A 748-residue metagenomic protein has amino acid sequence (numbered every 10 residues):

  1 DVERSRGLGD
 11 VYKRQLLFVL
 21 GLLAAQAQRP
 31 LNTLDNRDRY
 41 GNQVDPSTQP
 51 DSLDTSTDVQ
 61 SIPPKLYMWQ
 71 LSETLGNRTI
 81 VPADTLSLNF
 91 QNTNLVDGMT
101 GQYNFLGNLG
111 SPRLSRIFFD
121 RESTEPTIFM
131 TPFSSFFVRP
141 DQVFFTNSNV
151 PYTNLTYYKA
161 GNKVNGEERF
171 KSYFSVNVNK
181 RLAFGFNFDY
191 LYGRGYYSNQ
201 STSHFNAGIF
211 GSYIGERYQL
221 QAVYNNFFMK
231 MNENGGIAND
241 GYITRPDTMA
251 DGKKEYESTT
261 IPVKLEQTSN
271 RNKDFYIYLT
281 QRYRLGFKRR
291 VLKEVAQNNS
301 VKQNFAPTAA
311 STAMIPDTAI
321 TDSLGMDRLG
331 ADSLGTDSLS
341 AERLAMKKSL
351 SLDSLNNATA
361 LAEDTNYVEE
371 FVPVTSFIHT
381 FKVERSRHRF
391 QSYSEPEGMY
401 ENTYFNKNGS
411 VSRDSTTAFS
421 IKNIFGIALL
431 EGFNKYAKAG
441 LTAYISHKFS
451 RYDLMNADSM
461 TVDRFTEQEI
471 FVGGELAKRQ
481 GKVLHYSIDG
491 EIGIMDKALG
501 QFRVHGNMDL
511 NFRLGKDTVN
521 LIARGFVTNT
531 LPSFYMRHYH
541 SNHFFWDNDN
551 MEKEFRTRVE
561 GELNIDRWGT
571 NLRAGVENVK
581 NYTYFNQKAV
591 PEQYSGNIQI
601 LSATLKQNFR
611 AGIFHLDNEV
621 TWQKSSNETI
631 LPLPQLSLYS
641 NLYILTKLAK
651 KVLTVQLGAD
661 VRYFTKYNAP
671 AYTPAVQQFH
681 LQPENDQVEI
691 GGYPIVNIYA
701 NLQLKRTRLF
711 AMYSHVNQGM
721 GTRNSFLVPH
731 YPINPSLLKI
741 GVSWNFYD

Functional and structural regions predicted by a protein language model:
D1-Q15: Single conserved hydrophobic/aromatic residue that forms the stacking wall/gate of nucleotide- or nucleobase-binding
V11, V164, A498-L499: Loop/helix-junction capping segments adjacent to catalytic residues or to phosphate/diphosphate-binding pockets
F18-Q26: Hydrophobic h-region of N-terminal signal peptides that target proteins for export in Gram-negative bacteria
A24-A25, N162, R194-S198, M495-K497 (+1 more regions): A generic structural signal for short coil/turn motifs at secondary-structure boundaries
Q28-Y278, R282-Q303, P307, M314 (+5 more regions): Membrane-proximal, glycine/serine-rich, low-complexity loop/turn segments characteristic of large bacterial
V150, I261-R328, D332-G335, D353-D748: Exposed, low-structure sequence patches enriched in small/polar residues
